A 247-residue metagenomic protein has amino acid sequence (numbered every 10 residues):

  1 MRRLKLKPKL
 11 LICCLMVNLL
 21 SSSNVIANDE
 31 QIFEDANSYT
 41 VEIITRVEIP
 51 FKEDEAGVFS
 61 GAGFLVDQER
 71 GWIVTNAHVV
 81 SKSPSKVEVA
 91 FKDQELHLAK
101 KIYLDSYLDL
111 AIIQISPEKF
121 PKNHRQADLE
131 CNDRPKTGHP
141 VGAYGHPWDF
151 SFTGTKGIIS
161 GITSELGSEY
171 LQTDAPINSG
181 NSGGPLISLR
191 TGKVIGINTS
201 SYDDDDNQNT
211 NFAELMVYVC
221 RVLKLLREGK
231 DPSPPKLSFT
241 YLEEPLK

Functional and structural regions predicted by a protein language model:
R2-I12: Bacterial N-terminal signal peptides that target proteins for export
I12-S21: Bacterial N-terminal signal peptides
A27-D35, A99, P117-N123, V194-K247: C-terminal cap/linker of serine protease catalytic domains
N28-Q31, E48-R70, E95-L98, G183 (+1 more regions): A conserved glycine-rich beta-strand in the N-terminal activation segment of trypsin-fold
D35-P50, V141: A short, Trp-centered hydrophobic/proline-enriched beta-strand micro-motif
F64-L65, I177-N198: Catalytic nucleophile loop of clan PA
Q68-G145, D149-F152, G167-Y170, K230-P234: Conserved active-site neighborhood of the chymotrypsin/trypsin-like protease fold
N76-S81, T155, S179, G196-D204 (+1 more regions): Short beta->alpha transition motifs characteristic of CBS
